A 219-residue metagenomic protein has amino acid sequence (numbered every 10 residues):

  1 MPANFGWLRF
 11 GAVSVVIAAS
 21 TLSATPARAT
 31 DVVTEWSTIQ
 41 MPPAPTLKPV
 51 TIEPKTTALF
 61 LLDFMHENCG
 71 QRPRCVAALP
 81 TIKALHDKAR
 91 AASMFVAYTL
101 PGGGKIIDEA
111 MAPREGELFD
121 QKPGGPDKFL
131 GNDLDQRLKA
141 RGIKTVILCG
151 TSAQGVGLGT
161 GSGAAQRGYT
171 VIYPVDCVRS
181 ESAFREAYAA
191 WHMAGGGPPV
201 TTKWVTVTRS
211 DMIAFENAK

Functional and structural regions predicted by a protein language model:
M1-V13: Bacterial N-terminal signal peptides that target proteins for export
A18-P26: C-terminal segment of classical bacterial N-terminal signal peptides
A29-A58, G103-K219: Active-site-adjacent betaalpha module
P43, F64, V76-A77: Long, contiguous secondary-structure blocks with strong helical propensity
F60-L62: Short hydrophobic beta-strand that contains or immediately precedes a catalytic carboxylate
M65-G70: Short acidic, Gly/Ser-rich segments with clustered Asp/Glu that frequently serve as metal-coordination loops in enzyme
R72-A89: …and closely analogous acidic/polar surface helices at protein-protein or active-site interfaces in A-domain-like
H86-G104: Von Willebrand factor
